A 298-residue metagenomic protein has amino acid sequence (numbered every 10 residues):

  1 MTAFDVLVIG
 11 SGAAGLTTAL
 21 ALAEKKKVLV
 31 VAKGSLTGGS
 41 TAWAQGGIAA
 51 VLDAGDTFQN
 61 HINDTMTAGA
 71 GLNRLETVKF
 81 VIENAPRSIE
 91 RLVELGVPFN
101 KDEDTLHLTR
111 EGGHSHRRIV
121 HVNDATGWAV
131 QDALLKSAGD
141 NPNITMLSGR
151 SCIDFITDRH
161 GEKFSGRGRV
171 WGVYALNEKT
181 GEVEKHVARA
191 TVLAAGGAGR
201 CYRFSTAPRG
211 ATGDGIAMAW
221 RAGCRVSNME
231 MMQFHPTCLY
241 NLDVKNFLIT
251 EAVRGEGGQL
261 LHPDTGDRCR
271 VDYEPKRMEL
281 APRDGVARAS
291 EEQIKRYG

Functional and structural regions predicted by a protein language model:
T2-F4, T180-A190: Core beta-strand elements of the Rossmann-like FAD/NAD(P) dinucleotide-binding domain in flavoenzyme oxidoreductases
V6-V30: N-terminal Rossmann-like FAD-binding beta1-loop-alpha1 element of flavoenzymes
G12-A13, S35, A125, A198-G199: Residue-level detector of alpha-helix initiation sites
A23-I48, A54: Glycine-rich FAD pyrophosphate-binding loop
L36, M218, C224-G298: An anion/pyrophosphate-binding glycine-rich loop and adjacent beta-alpha core in soluble alpha-beta enzymes
A50-V81: Glycine-rich active-site loop/strand segments that organize a redox cofactor
V93-E182, A194, C238-N241, F247: Conserved redox-cofactor binding core of oxidoreductases
L193-T206: Flavin (primarily FAD) binding-site architecture
